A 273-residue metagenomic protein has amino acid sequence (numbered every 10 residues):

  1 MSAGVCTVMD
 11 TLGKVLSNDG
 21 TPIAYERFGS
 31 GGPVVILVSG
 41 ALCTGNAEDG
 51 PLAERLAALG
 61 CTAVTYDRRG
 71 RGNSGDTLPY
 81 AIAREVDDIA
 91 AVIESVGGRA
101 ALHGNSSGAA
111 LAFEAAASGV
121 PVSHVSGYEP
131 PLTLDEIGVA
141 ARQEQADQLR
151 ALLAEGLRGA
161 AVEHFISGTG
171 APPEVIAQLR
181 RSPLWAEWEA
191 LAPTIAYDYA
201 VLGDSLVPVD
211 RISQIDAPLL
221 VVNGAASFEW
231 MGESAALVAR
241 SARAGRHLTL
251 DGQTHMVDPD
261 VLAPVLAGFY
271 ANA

Functional and structural regions predicted by a protein language model:
D10-T11, P183-V207: Hydrophobic, aromatic-rich cap/lid helix
K14-G75: Conserved HGGG/HGGXW glycine-rich cap/lid loop of the alpha/beta-hydrolase fold
A58, T65-A101: Active-site loop/oxyanion-hole signature of alpha/beta-hydrolase fold enzymes
R99-E136: Conserved hydrolase catalytic core segment
P130-L184, Y197-Y199: Helix-rich cap/lid subdomain of alpha/beta-hydrolase
I215, V221-N223: Short beta-strand/loop motif that positions the catalytic acidic residue of the alpha/beta-hydrolase fold
F228-S234: Conserved alpha/beta-hydrolase "acid-adjacent" motif
R243-A273: Catalytic active-site module of serine/aspartate enzymes centered on a nucleophile-bearing elbow/loop
